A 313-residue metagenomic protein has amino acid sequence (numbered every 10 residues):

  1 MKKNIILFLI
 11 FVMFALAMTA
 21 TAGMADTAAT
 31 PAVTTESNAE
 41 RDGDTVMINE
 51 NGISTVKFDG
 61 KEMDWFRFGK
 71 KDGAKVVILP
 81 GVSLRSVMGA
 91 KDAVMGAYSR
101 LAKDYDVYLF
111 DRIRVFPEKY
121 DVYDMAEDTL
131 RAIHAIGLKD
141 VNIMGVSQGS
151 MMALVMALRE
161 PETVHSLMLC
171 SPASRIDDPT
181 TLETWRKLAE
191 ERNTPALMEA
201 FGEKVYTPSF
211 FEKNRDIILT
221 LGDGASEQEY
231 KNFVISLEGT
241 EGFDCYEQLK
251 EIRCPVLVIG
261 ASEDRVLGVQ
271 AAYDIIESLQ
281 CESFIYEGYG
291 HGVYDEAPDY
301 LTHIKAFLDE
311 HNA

Functional and structural regions predicted by a protein language model:
M13, M24-K75, D104, D309-A313: Alpha/beta-hydrolase fold catalytic core
K57-F116: Conserved HGGG/HGGXW glycine-rich cap/lid loop of the alpha/beta-hydrolase fold
D124-V141: Conserved acidic catalytic loop of the alpha/beta-hydrolase fold
M151-L154, L158, H165-N193: Flexible "cap/lid" loop of the alpha/beta hydrolase fold
D177-T180, A196-Q248: Conserved alpha/beta-hydrolase catalytic His-Asp/Glu region
I252, V258-G260, D264: Short beta-strand/loop motif that positions the catalytic acidic residue of the alpha/beta-hydrolase fold
R265-A271: Conserved alpha/beta-hydrolase "acid-adjacent" motif
Y289-L301: Catalytic histidine-centered segment of alpha/beta-hydrolase-like enzymes
